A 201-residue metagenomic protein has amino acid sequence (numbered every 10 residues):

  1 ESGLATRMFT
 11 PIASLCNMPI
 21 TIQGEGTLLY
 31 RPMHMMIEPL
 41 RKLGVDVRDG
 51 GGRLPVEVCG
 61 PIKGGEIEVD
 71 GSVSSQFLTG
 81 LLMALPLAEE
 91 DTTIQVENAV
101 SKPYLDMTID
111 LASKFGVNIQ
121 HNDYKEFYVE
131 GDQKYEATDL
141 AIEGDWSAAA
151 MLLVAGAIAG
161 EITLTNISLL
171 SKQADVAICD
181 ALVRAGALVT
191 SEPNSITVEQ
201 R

Functional and structural regions predicted by a protein language model:
E1-R201: Short, structured segments at the rim of ligand-binding sites
